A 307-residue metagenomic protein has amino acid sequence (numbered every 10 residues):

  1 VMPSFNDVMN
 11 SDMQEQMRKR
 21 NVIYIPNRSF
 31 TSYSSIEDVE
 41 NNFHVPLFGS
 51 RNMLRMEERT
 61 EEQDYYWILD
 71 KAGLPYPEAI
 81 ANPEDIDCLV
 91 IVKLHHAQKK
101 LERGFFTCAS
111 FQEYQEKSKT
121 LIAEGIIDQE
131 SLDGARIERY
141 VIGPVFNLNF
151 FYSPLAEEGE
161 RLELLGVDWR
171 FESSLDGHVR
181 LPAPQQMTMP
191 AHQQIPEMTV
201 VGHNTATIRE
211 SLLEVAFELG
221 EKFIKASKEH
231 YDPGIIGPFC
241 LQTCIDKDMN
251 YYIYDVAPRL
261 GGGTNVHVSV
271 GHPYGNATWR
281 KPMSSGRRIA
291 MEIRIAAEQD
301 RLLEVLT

Functional and structural regions predicted by a protein language model:
V1-C88, A97-K99: Conserved N-proximal alpha/beta basic substrate-recognition cap immediately N-terminal to, or forming the N-lobe
M17-R20, I127-L132, G159, Y231-G237: Short helix-terminating capping/connector loops at secondary-structure junctions
L54-G143, F150-W169, A206-K222: Active-site nucleotide/adenylate-binding loops and adjacent lid/helix of ATP-dependent enzymes
V90-K93, N149-F150, M249-R259: A short beta-strand motif that forms the metal-chelation/ATP-contact edge of phosphoryl-transfer active sites
E138, N149, E229-D248: A short glycine-rich, hydrophobically flanked beta-strand micro-motif that places a catalytic Asp/Glu for divalent metal
Y152-S227, A257-G286: ATP-dependent carboxylate/phosphate-activation module, predominantly the ATP-grasp catalytic core and closely related
E160-E163, L241-Q242, M249-Y254: Conserved active-site beta-strand-loop modules that form the wall/rim of enzyme catalytic pockets and either contain
C240, D246, N265, H272-T307: Peripheral (often C-terminal) accessory segments that flank ATP-dependent C-N-forming ligase machineries
